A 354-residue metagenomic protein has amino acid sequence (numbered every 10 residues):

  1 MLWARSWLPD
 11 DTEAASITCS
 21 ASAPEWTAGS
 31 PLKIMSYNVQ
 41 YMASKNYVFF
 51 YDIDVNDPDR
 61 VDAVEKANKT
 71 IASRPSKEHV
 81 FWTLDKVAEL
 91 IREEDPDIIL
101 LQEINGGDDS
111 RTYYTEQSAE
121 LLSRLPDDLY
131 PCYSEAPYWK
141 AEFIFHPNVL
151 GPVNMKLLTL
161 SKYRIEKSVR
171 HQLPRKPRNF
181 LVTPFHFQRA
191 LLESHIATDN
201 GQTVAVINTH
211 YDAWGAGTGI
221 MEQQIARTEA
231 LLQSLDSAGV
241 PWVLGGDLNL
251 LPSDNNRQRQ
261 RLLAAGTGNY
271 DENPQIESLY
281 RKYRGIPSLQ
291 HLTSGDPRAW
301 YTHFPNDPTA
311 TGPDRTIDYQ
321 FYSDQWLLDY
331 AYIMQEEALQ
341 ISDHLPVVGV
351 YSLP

Functional and structural regions predicted by a protein language model:
M1-A23, L232-V243, N249-P354: Metal-dependent phosphoester-hydrolase catalytic domains
M1-D127, E135-F145, N154: N-terminal, active-site-proximal structural segment of metallo-dependent hydrolase catalytic domains
P24-I34, V153-K167, F185-T209, W326-L327 (+1 more regions): Beta-strand-turn-beta hairpins that frame and shape the catalytic cleft of phosphate-ester-processing enzymes
K33-V39, T83-T112, L160, S194 (+4 more regions): Active-site beta-strand/loop signature of hydrolases that rely on acidic residues for catalysis
M42-A43, G106-D109, A141-F143, R178 (+4 more regions): Active-site environment of divalent metal-dependent phosphoester hydrolases
K45-F50, T112-Y114, I144-V149, R170-Q172 (+3 more regions): Short aromatic-enriched loop/helix-cap "lid" or pocket-rim segments at secondary-structure transitions that line
K69-K77, N105-D108, L173-T183, H210-G219: Surface-exposed cleft-lining segments at the edges of enzyme active sites
Y130-K176: Catalytic-core segment of enzymes that process non-peptidic bonds
